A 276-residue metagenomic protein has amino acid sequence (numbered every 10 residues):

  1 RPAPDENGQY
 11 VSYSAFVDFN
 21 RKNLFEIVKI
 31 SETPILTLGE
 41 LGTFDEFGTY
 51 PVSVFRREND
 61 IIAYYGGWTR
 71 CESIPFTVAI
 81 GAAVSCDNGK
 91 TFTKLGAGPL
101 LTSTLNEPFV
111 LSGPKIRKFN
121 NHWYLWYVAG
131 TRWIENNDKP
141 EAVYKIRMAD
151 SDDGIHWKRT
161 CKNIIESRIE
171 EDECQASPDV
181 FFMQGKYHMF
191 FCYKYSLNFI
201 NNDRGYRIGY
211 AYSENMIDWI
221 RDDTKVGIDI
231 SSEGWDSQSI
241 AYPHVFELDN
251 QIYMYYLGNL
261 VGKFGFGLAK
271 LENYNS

Functional and structural regions predicted by a protein language model:
R1-F47, F55-F109, R117-E173, F182-W235 (+2 more regions): Beta-rich carbohydrate-recognition and catalytic domains
P51-S53, G113-K115, S177-D179, Y242-H244: Conserved beta-strand position repeated once per blade in WD40 beta-propeller domains
E171, Q175, I240-A241: Donor nucleotide-activated moiety binding/catalytic core segment of transferases that use nucleotide-activated donors
I240-P243, L271: Amphipathic, soluble alpha/beta structural segments
